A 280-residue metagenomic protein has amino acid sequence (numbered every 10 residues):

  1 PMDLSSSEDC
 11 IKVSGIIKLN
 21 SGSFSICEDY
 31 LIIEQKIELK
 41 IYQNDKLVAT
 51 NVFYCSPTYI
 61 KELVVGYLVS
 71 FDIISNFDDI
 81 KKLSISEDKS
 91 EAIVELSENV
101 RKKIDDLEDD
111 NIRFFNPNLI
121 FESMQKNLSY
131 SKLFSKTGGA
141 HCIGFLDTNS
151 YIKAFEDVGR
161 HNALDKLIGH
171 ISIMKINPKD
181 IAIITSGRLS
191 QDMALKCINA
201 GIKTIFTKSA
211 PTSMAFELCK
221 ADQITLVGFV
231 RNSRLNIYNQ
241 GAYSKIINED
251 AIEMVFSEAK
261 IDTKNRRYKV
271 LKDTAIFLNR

Functional and structural regions predicted by a protein language model:
M2-T148, I152-A154: Intrinsically disordered, low-complexity regions enriched in acidic/Ser/Thr/Pro/Gln residues
C55, F155-G159, P211: Short alpha-helix boundary/capping segments
T58, S190, Y243: Short, glycine-/Ser/Thr-/acidic-enriched flexible segments
Y59-K61, K102-K103, R160-A163, K245-I246: A short local loop/turn or secondary-structure capping micro-motif enriched for an aromatic residue
K126-Y130, T137-N177, I246-E249, V255: N-terminal-biased segments
R160-I237, I246: Feature captures the catalytic cores and cofactor-binding loops of soluble hydro-lyases/lyases that act on carboxylate
T225-L278: Acidic, glycine-rich flexible loop/linker segments
